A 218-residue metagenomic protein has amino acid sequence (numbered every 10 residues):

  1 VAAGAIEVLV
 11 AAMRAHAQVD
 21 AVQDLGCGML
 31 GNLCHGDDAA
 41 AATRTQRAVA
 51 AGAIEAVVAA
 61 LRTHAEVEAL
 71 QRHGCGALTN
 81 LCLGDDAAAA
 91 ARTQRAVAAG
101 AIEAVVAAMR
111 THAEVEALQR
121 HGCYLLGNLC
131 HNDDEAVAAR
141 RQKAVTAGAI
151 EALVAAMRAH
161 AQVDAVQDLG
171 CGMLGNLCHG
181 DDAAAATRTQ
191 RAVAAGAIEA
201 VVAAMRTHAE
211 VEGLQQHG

Functional and structural regions predicted by a protein language model:
V1-H217: Thr-biased low-complexity repeat/linker tracts and other Thr-enriched repetitive architectures
